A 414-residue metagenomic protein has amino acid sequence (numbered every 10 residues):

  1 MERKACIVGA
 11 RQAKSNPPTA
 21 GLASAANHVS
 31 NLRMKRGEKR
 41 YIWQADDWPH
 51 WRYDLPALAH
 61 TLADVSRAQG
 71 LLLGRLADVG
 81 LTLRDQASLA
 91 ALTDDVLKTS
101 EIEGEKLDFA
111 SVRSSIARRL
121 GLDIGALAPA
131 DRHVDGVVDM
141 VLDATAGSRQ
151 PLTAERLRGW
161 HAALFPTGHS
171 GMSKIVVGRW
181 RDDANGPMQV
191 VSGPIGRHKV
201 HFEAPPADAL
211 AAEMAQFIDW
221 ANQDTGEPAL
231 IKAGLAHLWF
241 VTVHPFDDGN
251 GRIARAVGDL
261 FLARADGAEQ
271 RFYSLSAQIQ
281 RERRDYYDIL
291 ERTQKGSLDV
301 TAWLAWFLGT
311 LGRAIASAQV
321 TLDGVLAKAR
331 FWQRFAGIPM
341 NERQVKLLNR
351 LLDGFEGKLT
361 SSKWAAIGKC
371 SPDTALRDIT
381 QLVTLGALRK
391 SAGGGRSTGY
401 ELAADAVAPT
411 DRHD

Functional and structural regions predicted by a protein language model:
E2-D414: FIC/Doc superfamily catalytic core
